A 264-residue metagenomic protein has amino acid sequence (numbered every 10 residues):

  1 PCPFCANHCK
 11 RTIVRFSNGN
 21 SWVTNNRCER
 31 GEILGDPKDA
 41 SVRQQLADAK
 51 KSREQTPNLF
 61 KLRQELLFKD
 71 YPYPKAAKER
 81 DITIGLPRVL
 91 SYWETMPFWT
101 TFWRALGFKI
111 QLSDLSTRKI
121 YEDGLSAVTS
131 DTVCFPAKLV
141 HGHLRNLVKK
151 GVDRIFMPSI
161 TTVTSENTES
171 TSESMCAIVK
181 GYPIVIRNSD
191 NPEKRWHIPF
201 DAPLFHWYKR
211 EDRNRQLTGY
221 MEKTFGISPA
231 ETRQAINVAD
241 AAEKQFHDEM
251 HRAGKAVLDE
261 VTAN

Functional and structural regions predicted by a protein language model:
P1-N264: An N-terminal assembly and electron-transfer interface module characteristic of large anaerobic redox and radical
